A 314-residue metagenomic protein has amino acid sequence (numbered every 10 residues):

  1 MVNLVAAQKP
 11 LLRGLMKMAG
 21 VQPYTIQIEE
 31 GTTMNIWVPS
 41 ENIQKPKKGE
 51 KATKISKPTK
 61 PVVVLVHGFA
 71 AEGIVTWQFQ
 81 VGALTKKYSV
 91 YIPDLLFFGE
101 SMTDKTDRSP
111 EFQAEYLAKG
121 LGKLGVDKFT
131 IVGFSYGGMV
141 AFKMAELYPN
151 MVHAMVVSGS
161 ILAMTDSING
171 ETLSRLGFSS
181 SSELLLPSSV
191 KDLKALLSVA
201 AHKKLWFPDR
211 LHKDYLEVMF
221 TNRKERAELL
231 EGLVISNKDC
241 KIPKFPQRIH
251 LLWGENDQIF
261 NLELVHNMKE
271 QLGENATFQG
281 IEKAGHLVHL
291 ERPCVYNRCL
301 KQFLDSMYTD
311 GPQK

Functional and structural regions predicted by a protein language model:
M1-I28, W37-P39, K45-K51: An N-terminal hydrophobic leader/cap segment in hydrolases
G14, D166-L173, L184-P246: Conserved alpha/beta-hydrolase catalytic His-Asp/Glu region
P39-E100: Conserved HGGG/HGGXW glycine-rich cap/lid loop of the alpha/beta-hydrolase fold
E111-F129: Conserved acidic catalytic loop of the alpha/beta-hydrolase fold
F142-S188: Flexible "cap/lid" loop of the alpha/beta hydrolase fold
L211, Q247, N261-E270: Short alpha-helix in the alpha/beta-hydrolase fold that links the catalytic acid
F245-P246, L251-W253, D257: Short beta-strand/loop motif that positions the catalytic acidic residue of the alpha/beta-hydrolase fold
E274-K314: Catalytic active-site module of serine/aspartate enzymes centered on a nucleophile-bearing elbow/loop
